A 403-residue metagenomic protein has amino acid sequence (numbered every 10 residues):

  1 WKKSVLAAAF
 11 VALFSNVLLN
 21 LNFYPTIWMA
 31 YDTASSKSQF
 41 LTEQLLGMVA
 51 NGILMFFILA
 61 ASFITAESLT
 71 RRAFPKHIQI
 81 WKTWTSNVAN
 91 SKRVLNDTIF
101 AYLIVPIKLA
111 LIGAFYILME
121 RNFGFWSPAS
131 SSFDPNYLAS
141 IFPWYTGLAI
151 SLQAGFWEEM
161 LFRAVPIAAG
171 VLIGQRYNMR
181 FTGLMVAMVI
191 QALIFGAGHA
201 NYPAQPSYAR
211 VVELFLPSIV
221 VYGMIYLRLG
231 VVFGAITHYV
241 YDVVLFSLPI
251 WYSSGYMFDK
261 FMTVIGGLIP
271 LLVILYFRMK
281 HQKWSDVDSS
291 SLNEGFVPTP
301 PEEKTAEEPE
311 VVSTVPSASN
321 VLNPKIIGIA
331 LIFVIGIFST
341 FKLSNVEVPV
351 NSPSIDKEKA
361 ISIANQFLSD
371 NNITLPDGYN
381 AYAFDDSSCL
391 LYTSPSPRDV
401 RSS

Functional and structural regions predicted by a protein language model:
W1, L59-S68, P270-K283, G336-T340: Alpha-helical transmembrane segments
K2-V11, G183-M185, V231-G234, S289 (+1 more regions): Membrane-interfacial loop-to-transmembrane alpha-helix junctions, especially the N-terminal start
P25-G52, F56, A60-G155: Juxtamembrane helix-loop-helix connectors linking adjacent transmembrane helices in multi-pass membrane enzymes
A73-N96, W284-V321: Membrane-interfacial, low-structure loops and terminal tails that flank and connect transmembrane helices in multi-pass
S127-S285: Transmembrane helix-loop-helix hairpins at the membrane interface of multi-pass integral membrane proteins
S319-K342: Internal/C-terminal transmembrane anchor helices
S352-S394: Short, non-transmembrane alpha-helical segments in secretory-pathway proteins
Y392-S402: Single conserved hydrophobic/aromatic residue that forms the stacking wall/gate of nucleotide- or nucleobase-binding
